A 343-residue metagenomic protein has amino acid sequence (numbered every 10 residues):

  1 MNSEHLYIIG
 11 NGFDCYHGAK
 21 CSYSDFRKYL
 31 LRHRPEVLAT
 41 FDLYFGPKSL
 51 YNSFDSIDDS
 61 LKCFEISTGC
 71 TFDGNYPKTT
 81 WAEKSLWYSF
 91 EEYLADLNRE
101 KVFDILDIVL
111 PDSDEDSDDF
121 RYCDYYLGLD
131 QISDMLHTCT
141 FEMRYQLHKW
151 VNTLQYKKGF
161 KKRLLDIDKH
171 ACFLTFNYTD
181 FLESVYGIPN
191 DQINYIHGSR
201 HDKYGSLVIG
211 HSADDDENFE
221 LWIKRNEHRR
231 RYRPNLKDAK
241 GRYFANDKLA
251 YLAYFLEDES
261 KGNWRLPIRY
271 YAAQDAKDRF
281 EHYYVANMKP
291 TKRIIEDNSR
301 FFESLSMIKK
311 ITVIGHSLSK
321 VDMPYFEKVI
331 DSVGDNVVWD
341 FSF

Functional and structural regions predicted by a protein language model:
M1-F41: An N-terminal structural lobe/cap that precedes and organizes the functional/catalytic core across diverse proteins
M1-H17, K169, E281-M288, R293-F343: SIR2/sirtuin-family catalytic core signature
Y16-C21, L182-G187, G205-S206, V321-E327: A short acidic (Asp/Glu
H17, R27-L30, R200, A213 (+1 more regions): Solvent-exposed, flexible loop/coil residues
A19-F26, V37, C139, M143 (+1 more regions): Phosphate/oxyanion-binding active-site loops and adjacent basic polyanion-contact surfaces
Y23-R27, N190-I193, V329-D331: Glycine-rich, phosphate-binding/catalytic loops in enzymes
E36-F41, H201-K203, N336-F343: Short, flexible loop segments at boundaries between secondary-structure elements
A39-D278: Extended, H/D-rich, highly charged conserved domains that either
